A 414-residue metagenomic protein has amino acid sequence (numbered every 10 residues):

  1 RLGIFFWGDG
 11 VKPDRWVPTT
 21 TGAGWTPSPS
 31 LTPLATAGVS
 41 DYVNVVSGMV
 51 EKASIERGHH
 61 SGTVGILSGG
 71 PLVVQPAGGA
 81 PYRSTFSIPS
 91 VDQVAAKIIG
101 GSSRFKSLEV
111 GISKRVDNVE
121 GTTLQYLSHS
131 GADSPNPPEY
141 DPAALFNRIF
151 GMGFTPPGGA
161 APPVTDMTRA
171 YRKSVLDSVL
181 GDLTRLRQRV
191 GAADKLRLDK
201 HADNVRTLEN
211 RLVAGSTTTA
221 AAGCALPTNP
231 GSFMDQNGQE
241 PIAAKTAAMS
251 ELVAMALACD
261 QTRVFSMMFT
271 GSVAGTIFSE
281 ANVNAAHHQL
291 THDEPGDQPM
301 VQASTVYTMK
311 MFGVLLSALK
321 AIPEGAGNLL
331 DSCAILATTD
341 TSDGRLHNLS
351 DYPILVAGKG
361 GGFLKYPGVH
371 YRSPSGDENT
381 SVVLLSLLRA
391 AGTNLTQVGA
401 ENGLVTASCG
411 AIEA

Functional and structural regions predicted by a protein language model:
R1-A414: Ligand-binding pockets and gating/stacking loops
